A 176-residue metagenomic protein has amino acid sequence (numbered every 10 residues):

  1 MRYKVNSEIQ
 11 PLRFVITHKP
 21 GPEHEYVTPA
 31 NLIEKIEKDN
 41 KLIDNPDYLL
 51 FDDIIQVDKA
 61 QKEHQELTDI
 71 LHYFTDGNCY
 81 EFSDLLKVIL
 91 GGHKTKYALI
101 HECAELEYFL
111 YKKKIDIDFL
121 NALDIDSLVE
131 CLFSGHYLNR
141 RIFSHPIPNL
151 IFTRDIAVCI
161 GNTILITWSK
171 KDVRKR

Functional and structural regions predicted by a protein language model:
M1-R176: The feature marks the mature, well-folded catalytic cores of soluble enzymes
